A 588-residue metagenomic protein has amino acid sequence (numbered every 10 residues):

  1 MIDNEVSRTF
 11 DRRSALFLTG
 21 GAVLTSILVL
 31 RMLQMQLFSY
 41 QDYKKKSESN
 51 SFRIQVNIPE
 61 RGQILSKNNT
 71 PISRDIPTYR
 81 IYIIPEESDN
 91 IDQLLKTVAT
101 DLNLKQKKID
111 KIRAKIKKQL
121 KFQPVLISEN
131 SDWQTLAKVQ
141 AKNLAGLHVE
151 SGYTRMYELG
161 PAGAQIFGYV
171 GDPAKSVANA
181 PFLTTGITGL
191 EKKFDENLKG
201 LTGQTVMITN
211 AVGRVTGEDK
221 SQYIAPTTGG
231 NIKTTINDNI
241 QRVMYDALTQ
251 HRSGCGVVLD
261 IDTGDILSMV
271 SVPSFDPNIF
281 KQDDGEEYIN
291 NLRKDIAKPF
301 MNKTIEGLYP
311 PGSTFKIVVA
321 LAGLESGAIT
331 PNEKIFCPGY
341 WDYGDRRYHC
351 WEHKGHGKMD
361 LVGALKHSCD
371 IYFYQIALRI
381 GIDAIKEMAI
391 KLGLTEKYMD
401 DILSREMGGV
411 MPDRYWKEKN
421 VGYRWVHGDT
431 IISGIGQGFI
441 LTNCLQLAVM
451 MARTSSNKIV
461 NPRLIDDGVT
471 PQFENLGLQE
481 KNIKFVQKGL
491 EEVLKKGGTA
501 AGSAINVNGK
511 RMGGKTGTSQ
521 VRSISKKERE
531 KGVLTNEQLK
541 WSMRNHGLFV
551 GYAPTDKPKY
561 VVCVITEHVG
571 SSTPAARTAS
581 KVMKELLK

Functional and structural regions predicted by a protein language model:
M1-R8: N-terminal Lys/Arg-rich, disordered targeting/topogenic segments
R12-L16: N-terminal export leaders
L18-L30: Hydrophobic membrane-insertion alpha-helices, especially the h-region of bacterial N-terminal signal peptides
P59, D75-R80, E86, S268-S274: Short beta->alpha transition motifs characteristic of CBS
S73, N210-S221, D262-S313, V318-V564: Beta-lactam-recognizing serine transpeptidase/beta-lactamase-like catalytic domain environment
Q93-T100, K115-G229, S523-E530, K540 (+1 more regions): Small/polar-residue-rich segments within soluble enzyme cores
I187-I208, S253-N278: Carboxylate/His-rich catalytic cores and anion/metal-binding grooves
V215-G256: Conserved, well-ordered alpha-helix/loop/beta-strand core segments that scaffold catalytic motifs
